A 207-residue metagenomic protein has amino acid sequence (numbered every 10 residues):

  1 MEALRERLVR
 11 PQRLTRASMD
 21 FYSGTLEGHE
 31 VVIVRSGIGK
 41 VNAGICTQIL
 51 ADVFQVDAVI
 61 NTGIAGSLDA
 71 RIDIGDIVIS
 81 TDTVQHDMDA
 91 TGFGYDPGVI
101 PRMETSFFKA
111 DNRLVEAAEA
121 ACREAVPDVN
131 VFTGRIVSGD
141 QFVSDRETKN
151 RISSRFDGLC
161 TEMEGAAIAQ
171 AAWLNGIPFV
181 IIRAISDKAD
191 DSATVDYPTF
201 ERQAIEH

Functional and structural regions predicted by a protein language model:
M1-V9: Short, conserved "active-site rim" segments that organize catalytic pockets and cofactor/ligand binding
L14-H207: Glycine-rich phosphate- or other oxyanion-binding loops that anchor nucleotides, phosphorylated ligands
